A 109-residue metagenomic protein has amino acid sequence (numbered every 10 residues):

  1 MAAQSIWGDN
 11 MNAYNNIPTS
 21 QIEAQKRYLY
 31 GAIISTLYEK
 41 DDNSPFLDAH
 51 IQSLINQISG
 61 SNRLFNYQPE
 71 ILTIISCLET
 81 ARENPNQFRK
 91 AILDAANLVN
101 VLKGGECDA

Functional and structural regions predicted by a protein language model:
M1-N10, G104-G105: Short, Lys/Arg-enriched N-terminal segments with co-localized hydrophobic residues within the first ~10-30 amino acids
A2, N15-N16, I74: Short terminal hydrophobic/aromatic SLiMs and anchors at protein ends
W7-D48: Short terminal alpha-helical segments
K26, Y30, T73-A109: Amphipathic alpha-helical binding modules
I33, L37, D41, I55-N62 (+2 more regions): A structural signal for well-ordered alpha-helices, especially hydrophobic packing surfaces of coiled-coils
F46, S53-R89: Acidic, low-complexity, intrinsically disordered interaction modules
